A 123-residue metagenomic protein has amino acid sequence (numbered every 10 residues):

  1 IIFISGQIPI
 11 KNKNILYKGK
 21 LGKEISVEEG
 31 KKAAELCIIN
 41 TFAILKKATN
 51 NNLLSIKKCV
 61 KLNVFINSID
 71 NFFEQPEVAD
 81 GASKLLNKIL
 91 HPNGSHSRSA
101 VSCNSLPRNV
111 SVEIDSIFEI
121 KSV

Functional and structural regions predicted by a protein language model:
I1-V123: Short, polar/acidic, helix-capping and beta-turn segments at strand->helix junctions that line the mouths
